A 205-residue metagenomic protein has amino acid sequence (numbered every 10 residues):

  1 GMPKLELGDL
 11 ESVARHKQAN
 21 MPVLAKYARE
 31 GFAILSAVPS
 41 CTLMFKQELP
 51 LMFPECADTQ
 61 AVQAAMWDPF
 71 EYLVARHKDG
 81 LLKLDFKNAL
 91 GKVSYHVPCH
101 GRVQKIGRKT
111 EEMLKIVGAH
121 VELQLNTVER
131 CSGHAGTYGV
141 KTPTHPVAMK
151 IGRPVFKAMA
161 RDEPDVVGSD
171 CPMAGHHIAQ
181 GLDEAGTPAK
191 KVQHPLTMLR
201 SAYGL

Functional and structural regions predicted by a protein language model:
G1-L205: Iron-sulfur cluster-binding electron-transfer modules in prokaryotic oxidoreductases
